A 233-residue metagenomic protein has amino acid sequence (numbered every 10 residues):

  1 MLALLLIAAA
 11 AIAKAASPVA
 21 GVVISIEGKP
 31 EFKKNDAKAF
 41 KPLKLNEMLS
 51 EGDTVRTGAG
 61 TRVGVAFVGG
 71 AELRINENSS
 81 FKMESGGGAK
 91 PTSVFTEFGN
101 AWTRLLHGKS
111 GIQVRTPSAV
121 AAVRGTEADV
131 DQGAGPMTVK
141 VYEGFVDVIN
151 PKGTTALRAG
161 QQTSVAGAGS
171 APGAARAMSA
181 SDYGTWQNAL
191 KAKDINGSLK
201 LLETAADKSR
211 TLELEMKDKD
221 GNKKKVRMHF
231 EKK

Functional and structural regions predicted by a protein language model:
M1-A9: Bacterial N-terminal signal peptides
A9-A16: Sec/Tat signal peptide C-region and signal peptidase I cleavage site
A16-K233: Flexible, surface-exposed loop/linker segments and immediately adjacent secondary-structure boundaries
